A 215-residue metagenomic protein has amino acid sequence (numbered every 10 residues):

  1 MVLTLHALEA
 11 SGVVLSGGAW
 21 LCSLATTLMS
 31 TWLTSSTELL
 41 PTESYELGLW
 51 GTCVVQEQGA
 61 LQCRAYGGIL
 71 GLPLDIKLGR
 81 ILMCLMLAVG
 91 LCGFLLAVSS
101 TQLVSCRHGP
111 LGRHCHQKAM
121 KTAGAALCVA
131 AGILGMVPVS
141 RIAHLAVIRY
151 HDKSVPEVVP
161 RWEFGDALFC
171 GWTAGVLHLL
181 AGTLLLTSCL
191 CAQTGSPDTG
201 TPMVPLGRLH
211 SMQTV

Functional and structural regions predicted by a protein language model:
M1-L5, A60-I81, C115-K118, K153-F169: Juxtamembrane membrane-interface segments at transmembrane-helix boundaries in membrane proteins
M1-P41, L47, V54, S105-Q117 (+2 more regions): Intrinsically disordered terminal tails
L8-G18, D75-L95, S99, Q117-L134 (+1 more regions): Physicochemical signature of membrane-embedded alpha-helices that form the seven-helix bundle of GPCRs, emphasizing
L24, S30-T31, G68-D75, H114-L127: Hydrophobic alpha-helical transmembrane segments
T26-T34, S100, L134-S154, A181 (+1 more regions): Helix-to-loop junction signature of class
M29-R80: A surface-exposed beta-alpha-beta supersecondary segment
Q58-C63, L103-R107, H144-V155: Peri-membrane helix termini and adjoining interfacial loops of integral membrane proteins
A60-P73, L134-V139, A174-L186: Juxtamembrane/interfacial segments around transmembrane helices
